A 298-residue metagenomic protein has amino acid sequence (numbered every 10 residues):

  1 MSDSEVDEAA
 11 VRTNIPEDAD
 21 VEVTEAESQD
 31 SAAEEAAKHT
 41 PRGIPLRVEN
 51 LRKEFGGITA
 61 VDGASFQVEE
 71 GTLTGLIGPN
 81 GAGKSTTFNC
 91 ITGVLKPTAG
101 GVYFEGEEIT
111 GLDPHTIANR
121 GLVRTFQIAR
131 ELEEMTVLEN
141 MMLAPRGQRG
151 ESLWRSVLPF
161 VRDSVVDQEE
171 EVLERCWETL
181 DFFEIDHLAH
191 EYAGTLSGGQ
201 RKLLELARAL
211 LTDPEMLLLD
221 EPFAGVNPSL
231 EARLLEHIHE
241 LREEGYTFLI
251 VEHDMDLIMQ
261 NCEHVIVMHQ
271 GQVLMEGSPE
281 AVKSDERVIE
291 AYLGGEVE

Functional and structural regions predicted by a protein language model:
M1-R52, V297-E298: ABC-family P-loop ATPase nucleotide-binding domain
E35, H39, L153-H187, E236-H239: Conserved ABC ATPase "signature" region
I77-P79: The feature captures the beta-strand-to-loop junction immediately N-terminal to the Walker
T92: Helix-to-loop junction immediately C-terminal to a conserved catalytic motif
T110-G111, T179-S197: Conserved ABC nucleotide-binding domain
D213: Conserved catalytic motifs of ABC-family nucleotide-binding domains
L217-E221: Catalytic Walker B motif of ABC-type/P-loop ATPase nucleotide-binding domains
